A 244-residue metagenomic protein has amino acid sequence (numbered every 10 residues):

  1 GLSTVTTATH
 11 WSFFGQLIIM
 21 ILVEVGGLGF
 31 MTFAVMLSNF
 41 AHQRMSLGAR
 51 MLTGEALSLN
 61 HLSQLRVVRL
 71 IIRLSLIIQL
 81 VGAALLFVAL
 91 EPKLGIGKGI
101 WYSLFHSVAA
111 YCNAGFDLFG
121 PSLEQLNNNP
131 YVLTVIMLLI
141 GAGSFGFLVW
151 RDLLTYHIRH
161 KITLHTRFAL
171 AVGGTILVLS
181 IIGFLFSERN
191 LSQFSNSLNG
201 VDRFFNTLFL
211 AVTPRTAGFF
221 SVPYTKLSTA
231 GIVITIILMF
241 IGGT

Functional and structural regions predicted by a protein language model:
G1-T244: Membrane-proximal intracellular helices of multi-pass ion channels
